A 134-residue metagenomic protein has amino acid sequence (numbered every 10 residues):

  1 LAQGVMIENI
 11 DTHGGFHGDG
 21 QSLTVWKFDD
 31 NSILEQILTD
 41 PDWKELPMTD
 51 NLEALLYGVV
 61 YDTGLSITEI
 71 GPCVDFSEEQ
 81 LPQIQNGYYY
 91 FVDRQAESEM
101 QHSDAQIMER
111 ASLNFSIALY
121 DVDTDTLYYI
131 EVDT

Functional and structural regions predicted by a protein language model:
L1-D50: N-terminal export/targeting and maturation segments
W43-Y128: Functional cores of ribonucleases/endoribonucleases
V132-T134: Short, solvent-exposed aromatic-acidic interface loops
